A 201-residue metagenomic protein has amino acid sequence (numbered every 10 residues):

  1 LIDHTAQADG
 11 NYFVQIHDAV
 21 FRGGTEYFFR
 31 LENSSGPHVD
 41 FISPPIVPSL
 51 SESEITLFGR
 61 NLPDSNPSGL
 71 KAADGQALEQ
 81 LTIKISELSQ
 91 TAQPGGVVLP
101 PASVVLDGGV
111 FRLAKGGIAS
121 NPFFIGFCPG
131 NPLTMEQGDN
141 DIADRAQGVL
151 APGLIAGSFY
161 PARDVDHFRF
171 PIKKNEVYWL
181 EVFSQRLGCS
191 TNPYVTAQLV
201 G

Functional and structural regions predicted by a protein language model:
L1-F28, E32-G95, L106, I155-G201: Acidic, Ser/Thr/Pro-rich low-complexity intrinsically disordered segments
F13-H17, A102-G117: Short, aromatic- and glycine-rich surface loops/edge beta-strands on solvent-exposed regions
D18-A19, F28-F29, R112, D141-A146: Intrinsically disordered, low-complexity boundary segments flanking structured domains
P67-G69, T82, G108-L113, I118-I125: Non-catalytic terminal accessory/regulatory regions of metabolic enzymes
A114-P152: Predominantly extracellular/luminal regions of secreted and cell-surface proteins, especially disulfide-bonded
